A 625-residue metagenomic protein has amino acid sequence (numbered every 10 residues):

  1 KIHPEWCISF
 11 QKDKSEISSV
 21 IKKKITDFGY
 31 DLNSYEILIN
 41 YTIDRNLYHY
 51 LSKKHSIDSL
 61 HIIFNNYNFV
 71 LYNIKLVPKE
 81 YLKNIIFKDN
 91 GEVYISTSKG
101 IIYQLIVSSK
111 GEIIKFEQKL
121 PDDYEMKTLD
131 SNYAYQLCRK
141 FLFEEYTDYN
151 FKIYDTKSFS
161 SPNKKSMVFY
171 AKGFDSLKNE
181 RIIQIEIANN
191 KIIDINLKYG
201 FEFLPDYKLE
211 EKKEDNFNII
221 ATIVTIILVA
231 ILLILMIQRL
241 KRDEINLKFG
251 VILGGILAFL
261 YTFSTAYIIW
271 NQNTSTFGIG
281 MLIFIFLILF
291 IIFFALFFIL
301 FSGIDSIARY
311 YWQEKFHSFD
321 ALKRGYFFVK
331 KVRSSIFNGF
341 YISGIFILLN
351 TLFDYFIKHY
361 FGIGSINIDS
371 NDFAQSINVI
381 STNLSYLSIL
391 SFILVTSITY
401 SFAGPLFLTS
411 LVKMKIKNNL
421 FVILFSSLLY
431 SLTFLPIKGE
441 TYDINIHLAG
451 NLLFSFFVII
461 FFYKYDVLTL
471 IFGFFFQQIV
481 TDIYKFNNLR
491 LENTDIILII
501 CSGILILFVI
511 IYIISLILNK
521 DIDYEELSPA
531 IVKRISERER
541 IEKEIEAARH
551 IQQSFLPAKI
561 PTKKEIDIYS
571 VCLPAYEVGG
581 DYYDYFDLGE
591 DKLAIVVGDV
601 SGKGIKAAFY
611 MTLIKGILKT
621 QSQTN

Functional and structural regions predicted by a protein language model:
H3-I223: Soluble extramembrane regions of membrane proteins in the secretory/endomembrane system
E210-K413: Core alpha-helical transmembrane segments of integral membrane proteins
R239-N246, K413-V422, I459-F472: Membrane-helix interface "capping/anchor" motifs
G250-A258, N419-S431, L468-T481: Central hydrophobic cores of alpha-helical transmembrane segments in multi-pass integral membrane proteins
P436-I444, N487-T494: Membrane-interface helix caps and helix-loop-helix hairpins in membrane proteins
H447-N487: Functionally important transmembrane alpha-helices
L453, N488-R534: Alpha-helical transmembrane segments and their immediate juxtamembrane flanks in integral membrane proteins
K533-N625: … and, occasionally, acidic/histidine-rich disordered N-termini of signaling adaptors
